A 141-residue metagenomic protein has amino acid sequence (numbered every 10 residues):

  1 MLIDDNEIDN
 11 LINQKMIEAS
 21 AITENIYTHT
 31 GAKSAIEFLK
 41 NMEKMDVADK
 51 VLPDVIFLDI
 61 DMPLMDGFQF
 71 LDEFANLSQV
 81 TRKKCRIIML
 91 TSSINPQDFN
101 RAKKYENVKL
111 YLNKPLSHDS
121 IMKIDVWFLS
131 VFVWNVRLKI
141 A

Functional and structural regions predicted by a protein language model:
M1-I8, N13-E18: Conserved acidic segment of CheY-like receiver
N13, A35, G67-E73: Short alpha-helical interaction/output segments
K15, Q69, R82-I88, I94-L110: Alpha4 helix (beta4-alpha4-beta5 surface) of REC/receiver domains from two-component response regulators
T28-N41, G67: Helix N-cap/capping motif at the beta->alpha junctions
D59: Active-site residues of response regulator receiver
M62: Receiver (REC) domain active-site loop signature in two-component systems and cognate sites in sensor histidine kinases
N113-K114: A Lys-centered signature of the CheY-like receiver
D125-A141: The C-terminal output helix
